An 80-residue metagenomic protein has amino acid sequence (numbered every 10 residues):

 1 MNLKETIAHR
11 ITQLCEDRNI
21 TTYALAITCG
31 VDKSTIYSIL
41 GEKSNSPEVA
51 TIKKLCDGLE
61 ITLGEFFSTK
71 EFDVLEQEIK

Functional and structural regions predicted by a protein language model:
M1-I20: A short, Lys/Arg-rich alpha-helix, primarily the initiator
T12, Y23, K53: Residues within the helices of the helix-turn-helix
C15, A26, C56: The alpha-helix within a helix-turn-helix
E16, G30, G41, E71: Residue-level detection of the helix-turn-helix DNA-binding "recognition helix"
N19-S38: Short alpha-helical DNA-recognition segment
S38, F67-K80: Short, charged recognition helix plus adjacent turn of helix-turn-helix-like nucleic-acid-binding domains
K43-K54: Short, basic-rich loop-to-helix N-cap that marks the start of a DNA-contacting helix
D57-E65: Intrinsically disordered, low-complexity basic tails/linkers immediately adjacent to helix-turn-helix/homeobox/MYB/SANT
